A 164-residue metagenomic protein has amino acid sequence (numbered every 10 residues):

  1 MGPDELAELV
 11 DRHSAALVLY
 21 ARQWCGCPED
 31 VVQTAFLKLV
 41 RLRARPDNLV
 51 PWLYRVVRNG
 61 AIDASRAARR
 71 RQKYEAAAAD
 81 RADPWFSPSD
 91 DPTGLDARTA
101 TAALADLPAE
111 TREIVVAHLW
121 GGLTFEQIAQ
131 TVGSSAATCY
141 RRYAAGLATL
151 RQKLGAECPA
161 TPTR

Functional and structural regions predicted by a protein language model:
M1-E29, V40, A44, R112: A short, charge-rich alpha-helical start-of-domain segment used by transcription regulators
E5, Q130-T131, L147-R164: C-terminal edge and immediately downstream basic/flexible tail or linker adjoining helix-turn-helix-like DNA-binding
L17, A21, P28-V40, L53-V56 (+3 more regions): Short, small-hydrophobic-rich alpha-helical interface motif
Q23, T99-P108: Short amphipathic alpha-helical boundary/capping segments
T34-V50, A67-R69, K153: Sigma70-family region 2
N48, R58-A77, T93: Arg/Lys-rich amphipathic alpha helix in sigma70-family domain 2
A100, I114-V115: Short alpha-helical "packing" element that flanks the helix-turn-helix/winged-helix DNA-binding module
A105, A109, E113, G121-R141 (+2 more regions): Helix-turn-helix DNA-binding module
